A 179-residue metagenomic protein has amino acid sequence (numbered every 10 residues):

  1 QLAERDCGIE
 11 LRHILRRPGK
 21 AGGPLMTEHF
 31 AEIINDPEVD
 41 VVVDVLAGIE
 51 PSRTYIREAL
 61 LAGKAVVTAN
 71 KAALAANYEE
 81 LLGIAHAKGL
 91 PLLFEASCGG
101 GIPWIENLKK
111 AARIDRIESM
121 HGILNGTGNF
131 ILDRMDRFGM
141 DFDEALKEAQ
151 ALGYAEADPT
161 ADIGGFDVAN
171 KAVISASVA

Functional and structural regions predicted by a protein language model:
Q1-K64: N-terminal glycine-/serine-/threonine-rich beta1-alpha1-beta2 phosphate-ribose binding loop of Rossmann-like
L2-E4, A59, A85, M135 (+2 more regions): Hydrophobic alpha-helix position signal
R5-C7, I34-D36, A85, A111-R116 (+2 more regions): Solvent-exposed alpha-helices and their adjacent loops that cap or buttress functional pockets in soluble metabolic
C7-G8, M26, I49, L74 (+5 more regions): Generic structural signal for well-ordered, non-membrane alpha-helical segments in soluble metabolic enzymes
M26-T27, D44, V67-A69, L92-A96 (+1 more regions): General beta-strand structural signal in soluble alpha/beta enzymes
S52-A62, K71-A111: Rossmann-fold NAD(P)-binding glycine/threonine-rich loop
A65, P91, A155: Residue-level detector of anion-binding/catalytic polar loops
I114-A179: Active-site-lining helix/loop region of Rossmann-like oxidoreductase modules
